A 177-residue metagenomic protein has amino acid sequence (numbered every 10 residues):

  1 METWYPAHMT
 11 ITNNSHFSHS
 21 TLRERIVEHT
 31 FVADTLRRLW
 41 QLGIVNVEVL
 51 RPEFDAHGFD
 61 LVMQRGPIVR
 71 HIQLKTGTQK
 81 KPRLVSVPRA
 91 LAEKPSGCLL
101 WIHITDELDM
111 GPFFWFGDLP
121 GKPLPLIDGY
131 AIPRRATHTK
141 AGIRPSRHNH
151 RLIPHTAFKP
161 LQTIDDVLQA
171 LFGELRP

Functional and structural regions predicted by a protein language model:
M1-H57, V62-P177: Mixed-charge (Asp/Glu-Lys/Arg
